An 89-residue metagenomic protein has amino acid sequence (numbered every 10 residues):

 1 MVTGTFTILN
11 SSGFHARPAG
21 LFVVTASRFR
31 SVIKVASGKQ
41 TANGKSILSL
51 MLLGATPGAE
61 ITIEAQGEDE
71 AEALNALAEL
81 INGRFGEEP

Functional and structural regions predicted by a protein language model:
M1, R30-S31, K39, R84-F85 (+1 more regions): A composition-driven signal for long, intrinsically disordered, charge-rich low-complexity tracts
M1-T5, E60-T62: Intrinsic-disorder/low-complexity, polar/charged segments enriched in Ser/Thr/Lys/Arg/Asp/Glu/Gln
T7-L48, L52-P57: Compact, glycine-rich, soluble single-domain proteins
T56-P89: C-terminal structural segments of small proteins and small subunits
